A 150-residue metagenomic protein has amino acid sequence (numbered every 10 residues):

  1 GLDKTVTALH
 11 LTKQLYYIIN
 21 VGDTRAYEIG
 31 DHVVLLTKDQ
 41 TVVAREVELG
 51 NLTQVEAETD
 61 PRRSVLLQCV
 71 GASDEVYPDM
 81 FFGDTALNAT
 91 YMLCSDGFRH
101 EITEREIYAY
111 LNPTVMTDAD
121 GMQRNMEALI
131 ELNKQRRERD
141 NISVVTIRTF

Functional and structural regions predicted by a protein language model:
L2-D3, T59-R63, M122, V144: Acidic/histidine metal-binding catalytic segments
K4-H10, Y16-N20, T24-G30, I142-R148: Short beta-strand scaffold segments in enzyme catalytic cores
V6-A8, Y16, Q54-A57, M80-F82 (+1 more regions): A generic local secondary-structure boundary/capping motif
L11-L15, A86-A89: Beta-strand-turn-beta hairpins that frame and shape the catalytic cleft of phosphate-ester-processing enzymes
N20-G22, D39, C94-S95: A secondary-structure boundary/capping signal
H32-V34: Predominantly a core beta-strand signature of beta-propeller blades across repeat-based propeller domains
K38-L87: Conserved, helical-rich catalytic subdomain that frames metal- and/or nucleotide-binding sites in enzyme alpha/beta
Q68-G71, E75-F150: C-terminal catalytic subdomain
